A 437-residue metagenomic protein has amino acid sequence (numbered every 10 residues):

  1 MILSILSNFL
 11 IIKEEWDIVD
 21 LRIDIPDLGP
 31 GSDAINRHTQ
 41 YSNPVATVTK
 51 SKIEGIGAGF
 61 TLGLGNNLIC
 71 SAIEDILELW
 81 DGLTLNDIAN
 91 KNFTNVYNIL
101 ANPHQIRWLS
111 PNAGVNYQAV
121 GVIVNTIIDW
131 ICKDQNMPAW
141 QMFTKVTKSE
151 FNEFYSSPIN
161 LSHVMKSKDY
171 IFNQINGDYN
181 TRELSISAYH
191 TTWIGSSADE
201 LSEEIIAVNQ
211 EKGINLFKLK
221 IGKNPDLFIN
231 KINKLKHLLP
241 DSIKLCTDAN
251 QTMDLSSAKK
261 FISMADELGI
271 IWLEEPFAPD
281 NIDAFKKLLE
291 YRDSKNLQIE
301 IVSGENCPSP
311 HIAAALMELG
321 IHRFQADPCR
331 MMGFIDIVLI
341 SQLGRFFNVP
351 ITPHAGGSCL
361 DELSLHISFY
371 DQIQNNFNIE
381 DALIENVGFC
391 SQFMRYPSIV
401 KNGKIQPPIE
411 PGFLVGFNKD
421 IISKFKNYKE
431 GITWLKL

Functional and structural regions predicted by a protein language model:
I2-L64, A72, F389-M394: Structured beta-strand/loop patches that form or line metal/cofactor-binding pockets in enzymes
L3-E14, I335, L339-L343, G356-L437: Flexible C-terminal active-site loop/helix
T49, I53-S157: Metal- or metallocofactor-binding catalytic centers and their adjacent structured scaffolds across diverse enzyme
K52, I123, I127, N136 (+6 more regions): Conserved, mostly hydrophobic/aromatic
F172-S197, K231, H237-P240: N-terminal small/glycine-rich loop or linker at the start of catalytic domains across soluble metabolic enzymes
S185-S202, I221, A249-D254, V302: Active-site mouth loops of central-metabolism enzymes
A207-F217, G222: Catalytic domains of carbohydrate-active enzymes, especially glycoside hydrolases
K218-L363: Catalytic core of soluble alpha/beta enzymes
